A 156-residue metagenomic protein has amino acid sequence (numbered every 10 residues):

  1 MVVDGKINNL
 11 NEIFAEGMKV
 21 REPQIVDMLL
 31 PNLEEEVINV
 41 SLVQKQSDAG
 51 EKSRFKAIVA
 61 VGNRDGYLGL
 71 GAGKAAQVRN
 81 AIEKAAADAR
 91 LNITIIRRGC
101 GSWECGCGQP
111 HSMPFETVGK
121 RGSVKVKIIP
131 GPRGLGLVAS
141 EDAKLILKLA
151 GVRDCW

Functional and structural regions predicted by a protein language model:
M1-W156: Ribosome-associated RNA-binding proteins
